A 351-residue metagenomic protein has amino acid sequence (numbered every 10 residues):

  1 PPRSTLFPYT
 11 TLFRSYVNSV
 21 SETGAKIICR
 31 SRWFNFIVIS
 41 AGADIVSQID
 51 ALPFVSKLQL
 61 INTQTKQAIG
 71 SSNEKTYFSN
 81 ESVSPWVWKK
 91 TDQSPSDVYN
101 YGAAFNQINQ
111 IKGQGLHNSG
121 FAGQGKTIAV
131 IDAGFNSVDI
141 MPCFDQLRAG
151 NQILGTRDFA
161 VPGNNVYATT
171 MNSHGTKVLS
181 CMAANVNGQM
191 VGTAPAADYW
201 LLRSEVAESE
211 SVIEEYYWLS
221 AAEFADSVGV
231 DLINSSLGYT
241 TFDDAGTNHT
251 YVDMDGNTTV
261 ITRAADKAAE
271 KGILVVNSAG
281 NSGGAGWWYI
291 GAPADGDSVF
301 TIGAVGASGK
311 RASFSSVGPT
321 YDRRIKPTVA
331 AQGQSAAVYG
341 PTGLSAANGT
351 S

Functional and structural regions predicted by a protein language model:
P1-L12: Short, small-residue-biased leader/transition segments that mark boundaries at the very start of proteins
Y16-I108, Q114-H117, D297: Autoinhibitory propeptides
F34-N35, A43-V46, Q64-Q67, A133-S137 (+9 more regions): Solvent-exposed loop/turn segments at secondary-structure junctions within structured extracellular/periplasmic domains
K57, A104, Q114-E214, V228-D231 (+4 more regions): Subtilisin-like serine protease catalytic core
D132, Q152-I153, G291-S351: Extracellular S/T/G-rich loop segment that most often corresponds to the catalytic His/Ser-adjacent loop
P162-M171, D255, P341-S351: Short pre-catalytic strand/loop immediately N-terminal to key active-site residues, enriched for Gly-Thr
Y199, A222-D255, S278: Short acidic, glycine-rich surface-loop motifs adjacent to enzyme active sites
D255-G272: Catalytic-core regions built around general acid/base machinery
